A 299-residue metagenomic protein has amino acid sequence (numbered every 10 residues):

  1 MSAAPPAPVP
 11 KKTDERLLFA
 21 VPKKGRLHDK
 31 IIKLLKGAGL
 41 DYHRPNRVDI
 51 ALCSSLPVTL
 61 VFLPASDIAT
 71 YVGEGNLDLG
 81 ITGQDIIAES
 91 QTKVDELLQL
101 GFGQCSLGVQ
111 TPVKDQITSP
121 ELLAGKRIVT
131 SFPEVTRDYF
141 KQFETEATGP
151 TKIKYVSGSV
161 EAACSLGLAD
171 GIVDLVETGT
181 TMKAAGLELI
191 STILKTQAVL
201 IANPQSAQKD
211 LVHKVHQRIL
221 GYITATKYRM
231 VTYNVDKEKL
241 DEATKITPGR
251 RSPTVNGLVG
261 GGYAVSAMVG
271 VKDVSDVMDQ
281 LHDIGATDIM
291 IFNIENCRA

Functional and structural regions predicted by a protein language model:
S2-F62, I81-D95, Q99-S106, K114-A299: Small-molecule-sensing regulatory modules
P57-N76: Short, structured active-site "lid" loops
T70, G108-Q110: Signature of uroporphyrinogen-III synthase
